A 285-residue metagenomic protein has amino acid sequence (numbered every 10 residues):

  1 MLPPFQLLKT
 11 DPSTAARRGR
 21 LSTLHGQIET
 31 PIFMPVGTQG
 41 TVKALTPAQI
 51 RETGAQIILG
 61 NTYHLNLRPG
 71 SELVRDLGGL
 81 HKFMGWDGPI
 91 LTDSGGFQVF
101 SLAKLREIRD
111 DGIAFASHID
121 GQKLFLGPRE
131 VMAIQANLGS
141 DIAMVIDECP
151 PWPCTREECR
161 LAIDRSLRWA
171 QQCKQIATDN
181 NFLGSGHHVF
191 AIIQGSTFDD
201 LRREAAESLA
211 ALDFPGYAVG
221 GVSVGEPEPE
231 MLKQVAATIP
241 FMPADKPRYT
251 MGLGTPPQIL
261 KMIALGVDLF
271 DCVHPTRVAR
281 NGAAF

Functional and structural regions predicted by a protein language model:
M1-L183: Non-catalytic, usually N-terminal nucleic-acid engagement modules in DNA/RNA processing proteins
L167, I176, N180, G184-F285: Glycine-rich phosphate/ribose-binding loops and adjacent secondary-structure elements that form binding surfaces
